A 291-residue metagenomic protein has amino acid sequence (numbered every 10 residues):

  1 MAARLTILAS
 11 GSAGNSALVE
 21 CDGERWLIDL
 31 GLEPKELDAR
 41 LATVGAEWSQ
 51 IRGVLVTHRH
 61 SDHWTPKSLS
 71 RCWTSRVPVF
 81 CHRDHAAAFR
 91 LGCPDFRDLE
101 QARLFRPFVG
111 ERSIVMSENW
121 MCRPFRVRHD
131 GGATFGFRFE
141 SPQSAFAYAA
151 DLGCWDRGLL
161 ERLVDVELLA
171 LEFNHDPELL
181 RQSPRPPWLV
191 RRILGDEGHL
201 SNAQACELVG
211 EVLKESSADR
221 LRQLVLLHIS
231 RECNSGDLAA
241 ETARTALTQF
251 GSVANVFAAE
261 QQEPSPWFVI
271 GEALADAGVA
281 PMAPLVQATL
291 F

Functional and structural regions predicted by a protein language model:
M1-V44, A133-D151, L168: Conserved beta-strand hairpin/beta-sheet module of binuclear metal-dependent hydrolase folds, prominently
L27-G31, I51-H60, F80-R83, A147-D151 (+3 more regions): Active-site neighborhood of phospho(di)ester-bond hydrolases with catalytic His/Asp-centered motifs
P34-C81: Active-site metal-binding motif and surrounding structural segment of the metallo-beta-lactamase
A46-S49, S70-S75, R97-E100, E161-D165 (+1 more regions): Short, conserved loop/helix-junction motifs that constitute active-site signature segments in enzyme catalytic cores
T65-S75, R90-C93, N234-E241: Metal-dependent catalytic neighborhoods of phosphoester/phosphodiester hydrolases
R83-Q143: Metallo-beta-lactamase
R157-A259: Cap/insert and terminal regions of metallo-dependent hydrolase folds
N234-F291: C-terminal regulatory/interaction regions
